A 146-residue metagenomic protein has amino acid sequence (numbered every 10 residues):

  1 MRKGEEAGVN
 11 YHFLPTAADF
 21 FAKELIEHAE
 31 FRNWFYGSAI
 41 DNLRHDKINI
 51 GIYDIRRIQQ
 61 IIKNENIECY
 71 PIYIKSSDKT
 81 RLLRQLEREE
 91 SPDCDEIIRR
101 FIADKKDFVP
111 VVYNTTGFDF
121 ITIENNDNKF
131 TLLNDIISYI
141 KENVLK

Functional and structural regions predicted by a protein language model:
M1-R57: ATP-dependent small-molecule kinase phosphotransfer cores that center on conserved nucleotide phosphate-binding segments
G4, I40-R44, K63-I67, Y113-T115: Conserved catalytic network of the ASCE P-loop NTPase/AAA+ motor domain
E5-E6, T80-L86, L133-N134: Short, charged, surface-exposed secondary-structure boundary motifs
N10-Y11, L86-P92: Short glycine-enriched, charge-decorated loop/helix-capping segments at active-site entrances that position
L25-H28, C69-Y73, F120-I123: Conserved beta-strand scaffold positions in the cores of enzyme catalytic domains, especially in NTP/NDP-utilizing
I50-D54, N64-R88: Conserved phosphate-donor/acceptor-positioning beta-strand/loop module used by diverse small-molecule
I55-Q60, L133: Short, well-ordered alpha-helical microsegments
E90-I140: Small-molecule kinase domains that catalyze NTP-dependent phosphoryl transfer to phosphate-bearing small molecules
